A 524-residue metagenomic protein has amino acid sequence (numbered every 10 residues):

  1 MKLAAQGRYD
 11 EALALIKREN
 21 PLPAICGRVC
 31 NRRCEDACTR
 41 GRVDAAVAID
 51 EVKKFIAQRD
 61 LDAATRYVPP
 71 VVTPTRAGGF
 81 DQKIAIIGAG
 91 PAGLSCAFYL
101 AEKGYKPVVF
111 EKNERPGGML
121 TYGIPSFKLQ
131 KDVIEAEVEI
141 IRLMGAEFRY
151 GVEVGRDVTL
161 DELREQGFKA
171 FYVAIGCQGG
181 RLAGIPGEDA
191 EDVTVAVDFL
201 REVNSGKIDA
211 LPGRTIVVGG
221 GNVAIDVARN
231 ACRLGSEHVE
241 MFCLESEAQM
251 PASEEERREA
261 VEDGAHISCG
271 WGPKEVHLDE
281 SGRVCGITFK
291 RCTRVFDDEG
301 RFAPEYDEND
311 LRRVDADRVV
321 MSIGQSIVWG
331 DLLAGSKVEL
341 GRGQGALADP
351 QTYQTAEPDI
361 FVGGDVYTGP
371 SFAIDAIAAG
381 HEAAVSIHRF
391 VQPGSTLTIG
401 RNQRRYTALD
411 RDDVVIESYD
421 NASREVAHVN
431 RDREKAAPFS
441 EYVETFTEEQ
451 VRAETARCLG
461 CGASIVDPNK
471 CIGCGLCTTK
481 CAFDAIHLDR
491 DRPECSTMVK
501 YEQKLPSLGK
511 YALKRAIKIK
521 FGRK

Functional and structural regions predicted by a protein language model:
M1-Q6, G27-I56, R115, A146-F148 (+3 more regions): Iron-sulfur cluster-binding cysteine motifs and their immediate structural context in ferredoxin-like electron-transfer
L3-G7, L13-E19, R42, A46-D50 (+7 more regions): Beta1-alpha1 glycine-rich phosphate/pyrophosphate-binding loop at the start of Rossmann-like nucleotide-binding domains
A4, G78-A85, E135-I185, E275-T288 (+3 more regions): Feature captures the FAD/FMN-dependent oxidoreductase FAD-binding
L13-R32, V68-A85, A92, T121-Y122 (+7 more regions): Ferredoxin-like iron-sulfur electron-transfer modules
V47-I49, K53-K83, E102, K106 (+7 more regions): Flanking helices and flexible, charged tails adjoining ferredoxin-like Fe-S electron-transfer domains in multi-subunit
I56-A77, A136-R156, G180-L234, L340-A356: Glycine-rich dinucleotide-binding loop and its adjacent helix/turn
D189-P212, D297-P370: FAD-site-proximal beta/loop scaffold in flavoenzymes
G363-G394: A conserved FAD-binding loop/helix module that cradles the flavin
